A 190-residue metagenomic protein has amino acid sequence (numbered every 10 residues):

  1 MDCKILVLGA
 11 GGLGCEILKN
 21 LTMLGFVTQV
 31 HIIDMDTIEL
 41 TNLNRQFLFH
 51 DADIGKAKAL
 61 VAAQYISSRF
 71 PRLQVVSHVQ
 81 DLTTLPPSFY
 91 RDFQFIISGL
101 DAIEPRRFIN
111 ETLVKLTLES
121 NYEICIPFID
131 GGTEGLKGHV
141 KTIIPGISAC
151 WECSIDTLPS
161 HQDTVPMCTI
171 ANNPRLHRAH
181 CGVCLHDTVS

Functional and structural regions predicted by a protein language model:
M1-S190: Adenine nucleotide-associated cytosolic modules
